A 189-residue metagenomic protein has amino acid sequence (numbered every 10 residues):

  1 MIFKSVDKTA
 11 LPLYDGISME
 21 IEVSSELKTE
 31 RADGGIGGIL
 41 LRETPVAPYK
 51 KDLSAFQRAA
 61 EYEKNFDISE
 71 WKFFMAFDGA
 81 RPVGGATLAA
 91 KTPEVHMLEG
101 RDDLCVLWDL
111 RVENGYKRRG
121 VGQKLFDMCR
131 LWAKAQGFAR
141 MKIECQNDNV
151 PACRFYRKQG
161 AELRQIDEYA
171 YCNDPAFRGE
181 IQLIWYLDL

Functional and structural regions predicted by a protein language model:
M1-A10, Y14, K64-A76, F138-A152: Generic detector of contiguous secondary-structure segments
F3-S5, D15, F73-F74, L110 (+5 more regions): Ligand-binding pocket scaffold of soluble enzyme catalytic domains
K8, G16, E20-L104, W108-D109 (+3 more regions): Acetyl-CoA-dependent GNAT
E20-E22, M141, R164: A local structural micro-motif
A89-K91, Q165-Y169: Generic short beta-strand segments
V112, R118-L131, A135, R154-K158: Conserved acetyl-CoA-binding loop-helix of GNAT-fold acetyltransferases
A139, Q146-C153, Q159-E162, Y169-L189: C-terminal "cap" of GNAT-fold acetyltransferases
